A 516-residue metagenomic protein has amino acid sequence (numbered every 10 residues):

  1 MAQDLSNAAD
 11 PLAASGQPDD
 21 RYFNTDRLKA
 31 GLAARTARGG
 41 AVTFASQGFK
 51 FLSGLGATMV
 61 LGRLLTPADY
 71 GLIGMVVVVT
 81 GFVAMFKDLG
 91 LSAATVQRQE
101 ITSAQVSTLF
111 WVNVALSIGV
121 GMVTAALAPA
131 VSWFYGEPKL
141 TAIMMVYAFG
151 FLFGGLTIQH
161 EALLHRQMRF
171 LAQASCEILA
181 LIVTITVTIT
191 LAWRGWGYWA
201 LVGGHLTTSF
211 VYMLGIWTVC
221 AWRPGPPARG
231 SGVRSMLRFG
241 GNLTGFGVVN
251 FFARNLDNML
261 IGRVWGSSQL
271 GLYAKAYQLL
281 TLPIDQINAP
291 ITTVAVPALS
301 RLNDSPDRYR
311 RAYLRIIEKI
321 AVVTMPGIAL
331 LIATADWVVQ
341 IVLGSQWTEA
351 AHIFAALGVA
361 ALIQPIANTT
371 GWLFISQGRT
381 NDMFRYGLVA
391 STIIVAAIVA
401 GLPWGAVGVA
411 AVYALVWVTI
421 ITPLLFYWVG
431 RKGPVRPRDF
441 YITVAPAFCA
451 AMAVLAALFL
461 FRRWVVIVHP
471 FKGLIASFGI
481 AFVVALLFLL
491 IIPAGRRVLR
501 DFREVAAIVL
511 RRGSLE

Functional and structural regions predicted by a protein language model:
M1-A30, V435-F440, F459-E516: Membrane-proximal transmembrane or re-entrant/amphipathic helices at the cytosolic face
A2-F23, L32-L89, L116-A130, M145 (+4 more regions): Signature of the first transmembrane helix
A2-F23, W111-G136, A142-M145, T186 (+6 more regions): Alpha-helical transmembrane segments of multi-pass membrane transport and lipid-handling proteins
Q17-L32, T36, L171, L214-M259 (+3 more regions): Interhelical loop/hinge segments that connect adjacent transmembrane helices in multipass membrane
T36, A94-S103, F153-C176, W199 (+4 more regions): Membrane-interface junctions at transmembrane-helix termini in multi-pass inner-membrane proteins
G39-G54, L201-G204, T208, Y212 (+6 more regions): Transmembrane helical elements of multi-pass membrane transporters/channels
G54, F86-S103, A162-R166, A276 (+2 more regions): Helix-loop junctions and terminal segments of transmembrane helices in multi-pass membrane transport/translocation
T141-A148, C176-W222, S235-G241, K275-Y277 (+4 more regions): Hydrophobic alpha-helical transmembrane segments
